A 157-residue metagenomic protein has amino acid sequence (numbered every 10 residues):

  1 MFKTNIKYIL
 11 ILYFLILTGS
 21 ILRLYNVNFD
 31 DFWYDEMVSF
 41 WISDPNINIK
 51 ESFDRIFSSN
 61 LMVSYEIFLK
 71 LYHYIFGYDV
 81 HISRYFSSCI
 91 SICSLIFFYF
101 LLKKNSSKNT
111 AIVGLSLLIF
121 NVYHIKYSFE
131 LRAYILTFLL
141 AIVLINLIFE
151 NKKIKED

Functional and structural regions predicted by a protein language model:
F2-D157: Terminal, non-globular segments
